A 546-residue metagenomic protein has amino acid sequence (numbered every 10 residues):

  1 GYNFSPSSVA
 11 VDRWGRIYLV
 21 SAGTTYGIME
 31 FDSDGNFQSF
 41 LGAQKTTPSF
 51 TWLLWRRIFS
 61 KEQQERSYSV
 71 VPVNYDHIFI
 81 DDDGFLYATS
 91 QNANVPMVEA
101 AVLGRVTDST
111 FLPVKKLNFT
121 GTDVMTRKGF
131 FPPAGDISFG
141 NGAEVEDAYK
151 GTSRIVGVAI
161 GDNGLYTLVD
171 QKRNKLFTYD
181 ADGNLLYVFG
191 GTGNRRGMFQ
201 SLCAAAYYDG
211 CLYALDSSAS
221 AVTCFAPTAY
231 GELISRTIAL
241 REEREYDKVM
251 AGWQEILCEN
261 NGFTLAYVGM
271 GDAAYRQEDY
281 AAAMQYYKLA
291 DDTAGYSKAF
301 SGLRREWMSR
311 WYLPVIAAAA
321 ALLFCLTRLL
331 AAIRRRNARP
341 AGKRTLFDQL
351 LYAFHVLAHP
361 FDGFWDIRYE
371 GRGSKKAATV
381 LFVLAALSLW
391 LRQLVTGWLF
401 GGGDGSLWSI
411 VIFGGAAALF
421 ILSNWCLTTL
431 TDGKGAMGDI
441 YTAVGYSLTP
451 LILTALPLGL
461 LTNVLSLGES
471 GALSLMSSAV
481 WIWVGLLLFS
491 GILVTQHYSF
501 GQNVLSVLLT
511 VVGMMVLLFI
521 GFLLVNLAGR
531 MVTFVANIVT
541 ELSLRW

Functional and structural regions predicted by a protein language model:
G1-A251, E255-G269, A273-A274: Eukaryotic scaffold repeat domains enriched in small/polar residues
G84, L394-S406, V464-S470, R530-I538: Membrane-interface interhelical loops and short amphipathic "cap" helices that link adjacent transmembrane segments
A266, A299-F300: TPR alpha-solenoid repeat register
Y275-S297, F324-C325: TPR/TPR-like (Sel1-like) alpha-helical repeat modules
M308-A332: Selective detector of the "anchor" transmembrane alpha-helix that sits immediately C-terminal
K343-G438: Selected alpha-helical membrane-embedding segments in polytopic membrane proteins
W408-V411, F420-L527: Hydrophobic alpha-helical transmembrane segments and adjacent short intramembrane/lumenal linkers of inner/organellar
I520-W546: Juxtamembrane boundary at the C-terminal end of a transmembrane helix
